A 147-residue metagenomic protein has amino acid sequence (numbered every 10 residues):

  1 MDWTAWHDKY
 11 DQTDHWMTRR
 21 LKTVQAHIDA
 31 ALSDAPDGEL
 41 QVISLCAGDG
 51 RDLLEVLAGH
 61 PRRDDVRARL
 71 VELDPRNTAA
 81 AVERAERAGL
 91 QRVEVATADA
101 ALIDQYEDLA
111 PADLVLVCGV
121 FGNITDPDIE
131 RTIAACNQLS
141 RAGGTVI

Functional and structural regions predicted by a protein language model:
M1-D37: Class I SAM-dependent methyltransferase Rossmann-like catalytic core, especially the SAM/SAH-binding loop
Q25, D29-L32, L54-A58, I133 (+1 more regions): A structural alpha-helix within SAM-dependent methyltransferase catalytic domains
E39, P111-A112: Local beta-strand N-terminus motif with an aromatic residue
Q41-I43, G50-I103: Class I SAM-dependent methyltransferase SAM/SAH-binding core
L102-L109, D126: Short conserved loop adjoining the S-adenosyl-L-methionine
A112-D128: A short SAM/SAH-binding and catalytic strip from SAM-dependent methyltransferases
I129-T145: A short glycine-rich, Lys/Arg-flanked "PGG" loop and its adjoining helix->strand segment in the class I
